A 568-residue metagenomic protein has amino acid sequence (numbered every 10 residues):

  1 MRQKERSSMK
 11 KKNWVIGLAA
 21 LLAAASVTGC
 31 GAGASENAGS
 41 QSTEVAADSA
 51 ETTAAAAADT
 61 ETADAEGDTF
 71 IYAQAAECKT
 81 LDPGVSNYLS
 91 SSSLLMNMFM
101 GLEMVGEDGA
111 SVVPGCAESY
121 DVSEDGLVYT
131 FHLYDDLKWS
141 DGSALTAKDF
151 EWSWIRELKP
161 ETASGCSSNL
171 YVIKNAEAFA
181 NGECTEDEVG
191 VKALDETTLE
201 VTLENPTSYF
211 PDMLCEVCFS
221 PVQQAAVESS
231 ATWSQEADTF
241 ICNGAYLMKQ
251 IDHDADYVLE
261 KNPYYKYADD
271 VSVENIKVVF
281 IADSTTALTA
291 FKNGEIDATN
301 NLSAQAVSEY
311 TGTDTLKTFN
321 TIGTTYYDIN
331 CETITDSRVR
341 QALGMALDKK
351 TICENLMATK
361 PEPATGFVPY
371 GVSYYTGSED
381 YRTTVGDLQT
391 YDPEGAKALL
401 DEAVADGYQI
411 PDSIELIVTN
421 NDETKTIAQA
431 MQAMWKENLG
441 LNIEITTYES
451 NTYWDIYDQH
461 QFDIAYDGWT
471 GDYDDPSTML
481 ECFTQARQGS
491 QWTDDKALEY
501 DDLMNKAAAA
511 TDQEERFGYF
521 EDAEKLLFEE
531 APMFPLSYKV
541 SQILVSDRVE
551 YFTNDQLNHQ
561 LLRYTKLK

Functional and structural regions predicted by a protein language model:
A73-E124, I241-C242: N-terminal lobe/hinge region of extracytoplasmic solute-binding protein
E107, E186-E188, E196-T197, L203-V271 (+3 more regions): Gly/Pro-rich hinge or "lid" segments in bacterial periplasmic/extracellular proteins
T146-S153, E196-T202, G244-A245, V273-N275 (+3 more regions): Alpha-helical secondary-structure segments
A231, Y264-S308: Ligand-site clamp/hinge motif
C353, L388-Q389, N442-Y453, T478-D547 (+1 more regions): Extracytoplasmic/peripheral linker and loop segments enriched in polar/acidic and small residues with frequent Thr/Pro
E362-E402, E423-K425: Structural transition elements
D401-G471, S541: Ligand/substrate-recognition segments at binding pockets and active sites
I543-K568: Long beta-strand-rich cores associated with HINT superfamily self-processing modules
